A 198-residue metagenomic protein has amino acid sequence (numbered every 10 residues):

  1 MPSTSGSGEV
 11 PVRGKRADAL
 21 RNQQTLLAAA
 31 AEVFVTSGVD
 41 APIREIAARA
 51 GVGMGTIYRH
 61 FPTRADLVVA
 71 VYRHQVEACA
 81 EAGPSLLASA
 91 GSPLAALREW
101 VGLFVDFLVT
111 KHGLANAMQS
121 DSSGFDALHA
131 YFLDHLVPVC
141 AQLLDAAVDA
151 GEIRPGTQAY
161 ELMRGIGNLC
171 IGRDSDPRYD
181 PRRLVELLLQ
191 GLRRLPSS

Functional and structural regions predicted by a protein language model:
M1-D40, R44-R49, D66-V69: Basic, helix-initiating cap at the start of DNA-binding domains
G38-V39, R59, R154: Helix-turn-helix/winged-helix DNA-binding modules
G51-F61: Short hydrophobic/aromatic patch on the recognition helix
T63-V68, C79: Short amphipathic alpha-helical segment with a characteristic S/N-K-E followed by hydrophobic residues
A70, E81-T110, F125: Hydrophobic alpha-helical connector segments
E77, F107-T110, G124-E152, T157-M163 (+2 more regions): Amphipathic alpha-helical packing segments from all-alpha helical-bundle domains
N116-F125: Short linear capping/connector segments at secondary-structure termini
